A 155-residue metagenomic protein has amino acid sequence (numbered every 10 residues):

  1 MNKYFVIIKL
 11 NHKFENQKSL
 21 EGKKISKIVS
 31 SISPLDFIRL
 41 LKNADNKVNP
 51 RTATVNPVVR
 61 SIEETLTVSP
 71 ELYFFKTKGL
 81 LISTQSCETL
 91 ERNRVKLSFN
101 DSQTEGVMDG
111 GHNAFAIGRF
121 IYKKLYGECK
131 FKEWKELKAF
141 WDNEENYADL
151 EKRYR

Functional and structural regions predicted by a protein language model:
M1-F75, R92, E105: N-terminal extension/subdomain marker
M1-L10, L80, L97, V107 (+1 more regions): Generic preference for hydrophobic/aromatic residues in regular secondary structure cores
F74-N93: Charged, flexible boundary elements
C87-T89, R94-R155: Basic- and aromatic-enriched surface patches that contact anionic nucleotides/nucleic acids
